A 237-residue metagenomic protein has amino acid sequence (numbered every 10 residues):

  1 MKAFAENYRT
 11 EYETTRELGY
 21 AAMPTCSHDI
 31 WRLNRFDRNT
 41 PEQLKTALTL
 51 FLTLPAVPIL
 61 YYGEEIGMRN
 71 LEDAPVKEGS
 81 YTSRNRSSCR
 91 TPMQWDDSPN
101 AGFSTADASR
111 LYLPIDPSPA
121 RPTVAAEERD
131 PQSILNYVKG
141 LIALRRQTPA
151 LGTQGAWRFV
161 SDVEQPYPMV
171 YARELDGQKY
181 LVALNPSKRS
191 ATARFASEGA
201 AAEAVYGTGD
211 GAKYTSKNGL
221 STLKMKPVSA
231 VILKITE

Functional and structural regions predicted by a protein language model:
M1, D29-N39: The substrate-binding groove and active-site-proximal loops of carbohydrate-active enzymes, especially glycoside
A5-T10, R16-L18, F36-T192: Loop/helix patches that line or flank the sugar-binding groove of alpha-linked glycan CAZymes
E17, A22-T25, I30: Active-site neighborhood of glycoside hydrolase catalytic domains
C26-D29, D97, L175, S229: Short, flexible loop/turn elements at secondary-structure junctions
D96, V160-D162, A196-E198, K226 (+1 more regions): A structural detector for beta-sheet-dominated domains
S190-D210: Beta-strand-rich binding/interaction modules
D210-S216: Short, structured beta-strand/loop micro-motifs enriched in basic residues and often containing a Trp
S216-E237: C-terminal beta-strand-rich structural cap/linker in extracellular carbohydrate-active enzymes
